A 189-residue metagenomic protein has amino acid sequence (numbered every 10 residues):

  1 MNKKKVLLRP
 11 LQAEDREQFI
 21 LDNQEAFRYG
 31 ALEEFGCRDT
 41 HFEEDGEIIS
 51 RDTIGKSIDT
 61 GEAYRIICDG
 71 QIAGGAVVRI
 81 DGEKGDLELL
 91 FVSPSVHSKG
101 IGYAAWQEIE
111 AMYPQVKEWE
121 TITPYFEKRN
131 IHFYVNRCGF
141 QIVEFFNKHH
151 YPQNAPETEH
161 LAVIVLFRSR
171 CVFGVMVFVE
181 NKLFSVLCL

Functional and structural regions predicted by a protein language model:
L7-L21, G30: A short beta-loop-alpha structural element at the N-terminal edge of CoA-dependent acyl/N-acetyltransferase catalytic
F27-T53: Conserved GNAT-fold acetyl-CoA-binding loop/helix
R65, Q71-R79, D86-F91: Conserved beta-strand in the GNAT
L90-H97, T123-Y125: A short, internal acetyl-CoA/4′-phosphopantetheine-binding micro-motif in the GNAT/acyltransferase core
V92, S98-A111, N136: Conserved acetyl-CoA-binding loop-helix of GNAT-fold acetyltransferases
M112-Y125: Conserved GNAT acetyl-CoA-binding A-motif
I122-F126, I131, N136-H160: Conserved catalytic-core motifs of GNAT/GCN5-like acyltransferases
